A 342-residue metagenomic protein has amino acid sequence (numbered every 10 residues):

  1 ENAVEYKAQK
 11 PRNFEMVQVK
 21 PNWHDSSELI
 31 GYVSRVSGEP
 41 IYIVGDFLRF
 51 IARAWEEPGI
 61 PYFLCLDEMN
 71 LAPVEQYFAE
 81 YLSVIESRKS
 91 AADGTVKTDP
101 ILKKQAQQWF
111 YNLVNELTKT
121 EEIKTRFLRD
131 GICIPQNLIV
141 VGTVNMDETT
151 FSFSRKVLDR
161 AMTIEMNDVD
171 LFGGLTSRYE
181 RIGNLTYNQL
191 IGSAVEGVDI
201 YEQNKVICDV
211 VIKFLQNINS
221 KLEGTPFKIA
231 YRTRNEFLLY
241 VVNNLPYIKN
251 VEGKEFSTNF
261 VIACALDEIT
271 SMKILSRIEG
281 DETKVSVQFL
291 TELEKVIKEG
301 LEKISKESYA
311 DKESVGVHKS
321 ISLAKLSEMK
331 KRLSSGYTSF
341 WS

Functional and structural regions predicted by a protein language model:
E1-V195: AAA+ P-loop NTPase catalytic core and its hallmark functional loops
T176-S342: Alpha-helical lid/collar subdomain of P-loop NTPases
